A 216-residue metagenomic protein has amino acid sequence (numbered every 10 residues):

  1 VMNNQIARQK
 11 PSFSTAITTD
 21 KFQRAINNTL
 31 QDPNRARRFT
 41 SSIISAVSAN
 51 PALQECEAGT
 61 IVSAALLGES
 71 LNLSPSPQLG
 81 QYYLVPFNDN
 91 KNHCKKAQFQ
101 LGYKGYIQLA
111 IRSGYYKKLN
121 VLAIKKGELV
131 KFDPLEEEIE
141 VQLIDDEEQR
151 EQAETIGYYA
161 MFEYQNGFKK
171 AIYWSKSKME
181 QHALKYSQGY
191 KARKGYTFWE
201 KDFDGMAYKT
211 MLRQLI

Functional and structural regions predicted by a protein language model:
A7-I216: Binding-interface segments
